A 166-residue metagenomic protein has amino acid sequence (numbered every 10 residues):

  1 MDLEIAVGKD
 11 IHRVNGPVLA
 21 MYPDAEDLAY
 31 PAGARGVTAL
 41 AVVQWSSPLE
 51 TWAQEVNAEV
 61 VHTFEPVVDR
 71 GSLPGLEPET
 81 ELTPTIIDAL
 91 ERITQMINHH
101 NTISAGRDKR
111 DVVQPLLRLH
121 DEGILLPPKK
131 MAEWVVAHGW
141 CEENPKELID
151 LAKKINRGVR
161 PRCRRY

Functional and structural regions predicted by a protein language model:
M1-Y166: Short, flexible loop motifs at catalytic/binding sites
